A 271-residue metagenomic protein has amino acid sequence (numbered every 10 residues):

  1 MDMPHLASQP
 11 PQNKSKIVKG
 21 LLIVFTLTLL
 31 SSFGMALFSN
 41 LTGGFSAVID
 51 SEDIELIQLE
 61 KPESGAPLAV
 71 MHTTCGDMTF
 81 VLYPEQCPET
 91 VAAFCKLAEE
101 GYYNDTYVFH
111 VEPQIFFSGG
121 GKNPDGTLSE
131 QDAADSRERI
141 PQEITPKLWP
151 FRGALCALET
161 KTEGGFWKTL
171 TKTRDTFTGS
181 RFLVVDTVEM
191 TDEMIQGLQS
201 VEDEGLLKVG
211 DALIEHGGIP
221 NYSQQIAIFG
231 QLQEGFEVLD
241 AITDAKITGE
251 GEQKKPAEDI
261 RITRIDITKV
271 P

Functional and structural regions predicted by a protein language model:
D2-P271: Cyclophilin-like peptidyl-prolyl cis-trans isomerases
